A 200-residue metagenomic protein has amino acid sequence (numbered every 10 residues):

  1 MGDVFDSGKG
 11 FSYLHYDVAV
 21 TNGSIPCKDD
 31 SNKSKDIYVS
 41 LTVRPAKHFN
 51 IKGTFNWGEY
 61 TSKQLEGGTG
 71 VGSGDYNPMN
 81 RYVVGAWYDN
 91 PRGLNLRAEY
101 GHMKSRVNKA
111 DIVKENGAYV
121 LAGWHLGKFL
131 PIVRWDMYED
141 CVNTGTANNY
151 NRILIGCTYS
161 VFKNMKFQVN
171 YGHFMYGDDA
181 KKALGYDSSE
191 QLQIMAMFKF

Functional and structural regions predicted by a protein language model:
M1-N50, T54: Aromatic- and glycine-enriched pocket-lining scaffold segments that form the walls of small-molecule binding clefts
F49-F200: Outer-membrane beta-barrel pore domains
